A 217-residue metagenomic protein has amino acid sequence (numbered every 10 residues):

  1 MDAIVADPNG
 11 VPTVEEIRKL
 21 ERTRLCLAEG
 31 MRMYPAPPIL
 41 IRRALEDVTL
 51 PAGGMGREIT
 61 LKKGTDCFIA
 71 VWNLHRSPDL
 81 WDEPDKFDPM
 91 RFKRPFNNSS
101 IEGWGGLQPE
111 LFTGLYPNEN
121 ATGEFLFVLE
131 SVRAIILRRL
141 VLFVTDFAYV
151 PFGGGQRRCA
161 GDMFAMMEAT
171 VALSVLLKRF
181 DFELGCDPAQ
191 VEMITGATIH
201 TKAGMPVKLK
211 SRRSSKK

Functional and structural regions predicted by a protein language model:
M1-P37, A44-E46, M55-T65, D82-R94 (+6 more regions): Cytochrome P450 I-helix active-site segment
Y34, I69-N118, A134-V141: Conserved cytochrome P450 K-helix/beta-meander segment immediately N-terminal to the heme-binding cysteine loop
R42-R43, V71-N73, R91, G153-G154 (+2 more regions): Active-site proximal loops enriched in glycine and acidic residues that flank catalytic Cys/His/Asp and coordinate
T65, V71, A169, L173 (+1 more regions): Hydrophobic, repeat-rich solenoid/adaptor surfaces of innate immune receptors and signaling proteins
L126-V128, Y149-F152: Short FAD-binding loop at a beta-strand-to-alpha-helix junction that anchors the flavin cofactor in diverse
I136-R138, V144-T145, G154-Q156, D162-H200: Cytochrome P450 heme-binding "Cys pocket" and the immediately downstream C-terminal segment
H200-K217: C-terminal helix/juxtamembrane-tail motif
